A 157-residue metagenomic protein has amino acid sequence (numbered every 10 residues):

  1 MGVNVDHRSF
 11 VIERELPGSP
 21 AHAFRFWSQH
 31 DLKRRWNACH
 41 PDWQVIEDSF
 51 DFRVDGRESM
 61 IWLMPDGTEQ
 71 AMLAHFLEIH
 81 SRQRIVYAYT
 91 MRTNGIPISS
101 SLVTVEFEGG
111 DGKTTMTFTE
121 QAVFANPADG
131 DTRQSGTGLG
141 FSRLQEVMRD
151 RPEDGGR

Functional and structural regions predicted by a protein language model:
M1-W43: Hydrophobic ligand-binding cavity/cleft-lining segments
N4-D6, F50-F52, D66-Q70, I96-S99 (+1 more regions): A generic structural micro-feature
V11-I12, D31-E69, R157: Short beta-edge strand/loop motif at the mouth of beta-sheet-based domains
R14, E47-F50, M72-E78, S100-E108: Hydrophobic/aromatic beta-strand elements that line small-molecule binding cavities or substrate pockets in beta-rich
P20-A21, F52-R53, L77-R84, E106-T115: A short, structured loop/turn motif at beta-sheet edges
A23, K33, E58, F76 (+4 more regions): Hydrophobic pocket/interface hotspot
V86-G138: Beta-strand/loop substructures that line and gate deep hydrophobic ligand-binding cavities in soluble
V147-R157: Short, highly charged C-terminal tails/helix-capping segments
